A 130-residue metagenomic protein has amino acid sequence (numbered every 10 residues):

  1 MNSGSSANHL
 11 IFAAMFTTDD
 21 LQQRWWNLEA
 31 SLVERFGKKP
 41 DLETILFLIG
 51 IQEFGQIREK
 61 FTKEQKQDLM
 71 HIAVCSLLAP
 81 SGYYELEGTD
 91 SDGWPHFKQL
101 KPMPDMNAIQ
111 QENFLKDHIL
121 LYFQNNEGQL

Functional and structural regions predicted by a protein language model:
M15-F54: N-terminal low-complexity, intrinsically disordered segments
E34-L42, K60-L69: Structural motif
T44-G55, L69-P80, D117: Short, hydrophobic/amphipathic alpha-helical patches that form generic packing surfaces within helical domains
F61-Q111: Amphipathic protein-protein interaction modules
P102-Q129: Helix-rich interaction surfaces within compact, conserved domain-sized segments that mediate assembly or partner
